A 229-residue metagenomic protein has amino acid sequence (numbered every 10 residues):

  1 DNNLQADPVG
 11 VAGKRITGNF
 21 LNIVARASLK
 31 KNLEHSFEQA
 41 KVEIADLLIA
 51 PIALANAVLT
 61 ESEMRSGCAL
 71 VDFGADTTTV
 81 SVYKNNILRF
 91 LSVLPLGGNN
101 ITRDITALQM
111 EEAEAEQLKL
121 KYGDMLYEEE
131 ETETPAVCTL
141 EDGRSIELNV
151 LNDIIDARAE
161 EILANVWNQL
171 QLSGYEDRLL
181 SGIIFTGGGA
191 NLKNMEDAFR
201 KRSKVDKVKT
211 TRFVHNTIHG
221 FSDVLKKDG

Functional and structural regions predicted by a protein language model:
D1-A69, I87-R89, G123-N152, S173-E176: Nucleotide/phosphate-binding catalytic cleft detector across ATP-hydrolyzing and phosphate-transferring enzymes
A25, D124-L126, R178-R202: Glycine-rich phosphate-binding loops at beta-strand->alpha-helix junctions
L29, P51-L54, G97, I101 (+7 more regions): Helical mechanochemical/support elements of P-loop NTPase systems and associated helical scaffolds
F37, D72, I105, V166 (+1 more regions): Residue-level signature of catalytic and energy-coupling elements of molecular machines, predominantly ATP/GTP-dependent
I49-A53, N85, L94, L120 (+1 more regions): Short, ordered loop/turn segments at secondary-structure junctions
L59-E131: Acidic, glycine-rich loop-and-beta core segments that form the ion-binding/anion-interacting portion of active sites
L163, W167-G182: Phosphate/pyrophosphate-binding loops at sites that engage ATP/ADP/AMP, CoA/4′-phosphopantetheine, polyphosphate
R200-G229: Conserved phosphate-binding/catalytic loops in two-lobed NTP-binding clefts
